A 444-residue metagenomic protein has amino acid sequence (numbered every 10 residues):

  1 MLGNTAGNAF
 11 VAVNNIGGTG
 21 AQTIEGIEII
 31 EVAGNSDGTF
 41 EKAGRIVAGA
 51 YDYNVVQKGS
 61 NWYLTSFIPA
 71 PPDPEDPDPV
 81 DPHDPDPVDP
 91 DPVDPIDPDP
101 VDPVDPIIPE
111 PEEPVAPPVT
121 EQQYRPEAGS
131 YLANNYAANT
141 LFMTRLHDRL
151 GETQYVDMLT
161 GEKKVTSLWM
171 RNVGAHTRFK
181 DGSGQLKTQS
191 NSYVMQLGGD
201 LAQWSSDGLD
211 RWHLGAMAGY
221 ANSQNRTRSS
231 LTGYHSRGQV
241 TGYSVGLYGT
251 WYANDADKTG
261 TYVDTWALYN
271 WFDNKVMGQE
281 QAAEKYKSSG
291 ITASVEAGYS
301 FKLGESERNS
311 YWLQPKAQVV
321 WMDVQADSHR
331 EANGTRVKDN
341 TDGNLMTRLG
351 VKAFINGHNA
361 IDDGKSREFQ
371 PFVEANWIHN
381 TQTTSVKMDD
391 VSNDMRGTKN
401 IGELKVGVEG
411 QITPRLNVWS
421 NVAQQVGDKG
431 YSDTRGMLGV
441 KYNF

Functional and structural regions predicted by a protein language model:
M1-A70: Extracellular, surface-exposed repeat/solenoid domains
M1-N4, G34-T39, D257-G260, K287-S289 (+2 more regions): Surface-exposed loop/turn motifs in large extracellular/passenger domains
G20-D37, G184-Q203, V337-N344: Short secondary-structure subsegments characteristic of cysteine-rich extracellular domains
A70-P118: Ser/Thr/Gly/Pro-rich low-complexity, disordered linker/stalk segments of secreted and cell-surface proteins
P109-E305, V422-A423, D428-R435: Outer membrane beta-barrel translocator domains of Type V secretion systems
K163-V165, D207-R211, A256-G260, R308-W312 (+3 more regions): Strand-connecting loop/turn motifs
R228-H235, Q279-Q281, E331-K338, M388-S392: Flexible, solvent-exposed loop segments that connect beta-strands
G246, D323, R336-F444: Outer membrane beta-barrel transmembrane domains
